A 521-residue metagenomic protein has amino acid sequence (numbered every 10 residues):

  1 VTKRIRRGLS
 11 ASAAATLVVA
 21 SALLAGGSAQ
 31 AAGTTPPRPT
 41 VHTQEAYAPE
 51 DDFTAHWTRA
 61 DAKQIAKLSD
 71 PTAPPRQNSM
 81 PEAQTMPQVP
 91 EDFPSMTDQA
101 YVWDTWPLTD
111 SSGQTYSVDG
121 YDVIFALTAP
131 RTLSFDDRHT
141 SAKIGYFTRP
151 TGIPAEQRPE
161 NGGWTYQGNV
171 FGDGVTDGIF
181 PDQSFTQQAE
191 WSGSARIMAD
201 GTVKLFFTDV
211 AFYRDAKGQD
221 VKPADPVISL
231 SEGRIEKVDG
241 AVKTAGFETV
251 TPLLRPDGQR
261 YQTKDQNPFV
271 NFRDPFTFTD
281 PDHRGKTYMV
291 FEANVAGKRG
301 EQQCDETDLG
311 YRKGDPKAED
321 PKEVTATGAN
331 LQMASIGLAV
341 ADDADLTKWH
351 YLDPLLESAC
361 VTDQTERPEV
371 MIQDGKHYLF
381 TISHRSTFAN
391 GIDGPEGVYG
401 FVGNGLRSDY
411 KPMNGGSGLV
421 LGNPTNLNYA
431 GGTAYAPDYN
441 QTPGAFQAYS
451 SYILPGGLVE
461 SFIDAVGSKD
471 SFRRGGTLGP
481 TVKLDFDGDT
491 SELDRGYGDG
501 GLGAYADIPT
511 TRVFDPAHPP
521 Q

Functional and structural regions predicted by a protein language model:
V1-G33: Secretory targeting and sorting signals
T35-Q521: Carbohydrate-active catalytic/glycan-binding domains of CAZyme proteins, especially the secreted or lumenal ectodomains
